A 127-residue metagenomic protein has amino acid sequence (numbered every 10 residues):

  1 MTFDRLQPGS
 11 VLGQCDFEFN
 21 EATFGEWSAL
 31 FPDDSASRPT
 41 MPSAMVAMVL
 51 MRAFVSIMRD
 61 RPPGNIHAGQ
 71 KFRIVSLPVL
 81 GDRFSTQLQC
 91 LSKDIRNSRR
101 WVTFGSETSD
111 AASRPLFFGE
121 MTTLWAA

Functional and structural regions predicted by a protein language model:
M1-D4, P78-R83, Q89-A127: HotDog/MaoC-like acyl-thioester-processing domains
M1-G69: Hot-dog-fold acyl-thioester-processing enzymes
D16-N20, R73, T122-L124: Generic structural detector for well-ordered beta-strands
D34-P39, I74, K93-I95: Short helix-to-loop capping/linker segments positioned immediately adjacent to catalytic or ligand/cofactor-binding
V46-C90, S98-R100, F118-E120: Hydrophobic beta-strand-centered segment that forms part of the acyl-chain substrate-binding groove
